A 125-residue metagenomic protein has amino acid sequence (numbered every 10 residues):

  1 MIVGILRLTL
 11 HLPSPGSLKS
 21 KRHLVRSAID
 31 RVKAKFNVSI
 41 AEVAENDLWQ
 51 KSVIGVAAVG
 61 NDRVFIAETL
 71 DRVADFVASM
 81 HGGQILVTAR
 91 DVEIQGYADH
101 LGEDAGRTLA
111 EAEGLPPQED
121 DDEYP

Functional and structural regions predicted by a protein language model:
M1-E45: N-terminal leader/targeting segments and the first structural element of proteins
V3-G4, A41-D62: Short, charge-patterned binding micro-sites
L6-L10, I54-V56, R90: A structural signal for short, well-ordered beta-strand segments
S17-S20, R63-T69: Short, conserved charged micro-motifs
L24, E68-V77: Short amphipathic alpha-helices in soluble, non-transmembrane regions that often serve as interface/regulatory elements
F36-V43, G83-D91: Short beta-strand elements
V38, R72, A78-S79, I94 (+1 more regions): Ser/Thr-rich, low-complexity intrinsically disordered terminal regions
L86-P125: Intrinsically disordered, low-complexity charged/polar segments
